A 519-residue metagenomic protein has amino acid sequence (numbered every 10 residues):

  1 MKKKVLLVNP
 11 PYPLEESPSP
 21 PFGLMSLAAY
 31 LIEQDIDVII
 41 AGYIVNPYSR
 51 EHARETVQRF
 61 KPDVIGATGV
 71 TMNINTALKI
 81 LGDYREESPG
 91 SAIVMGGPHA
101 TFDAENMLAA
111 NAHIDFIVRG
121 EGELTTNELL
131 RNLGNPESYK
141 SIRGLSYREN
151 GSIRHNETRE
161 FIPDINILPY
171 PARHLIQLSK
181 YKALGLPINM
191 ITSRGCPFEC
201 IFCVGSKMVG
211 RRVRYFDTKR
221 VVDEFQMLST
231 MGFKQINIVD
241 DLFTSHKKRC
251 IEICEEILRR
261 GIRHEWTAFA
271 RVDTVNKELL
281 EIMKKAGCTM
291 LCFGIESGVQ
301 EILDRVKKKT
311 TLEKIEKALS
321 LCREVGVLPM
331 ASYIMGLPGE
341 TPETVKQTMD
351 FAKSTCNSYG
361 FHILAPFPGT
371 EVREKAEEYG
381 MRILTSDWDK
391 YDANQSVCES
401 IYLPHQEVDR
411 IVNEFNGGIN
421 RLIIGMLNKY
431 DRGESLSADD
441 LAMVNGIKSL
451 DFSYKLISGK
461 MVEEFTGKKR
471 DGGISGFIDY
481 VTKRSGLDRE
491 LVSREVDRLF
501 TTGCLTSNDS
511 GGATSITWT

Functional and structural regions predicted by a protein language model:
K2-V8, E16, E33, R54-Q58 (+4 more regions): Radical SAM enzyme core and accessory elements
K4, L27-Q34, I39-F161, G369: Glycine-rich beta-alpha loop elements in corrinoid/cobalamin-binding modules across cobalamin-dependent enzymes
V5-L6, P11-P13, I142, R148-N189 (+1 more regions): N-terminal [4Fe-4S]-dependent radical SAM core
N9, I40-P47, T68, K207 (+2 more regions): Residue-level recognition of beta-strand->loop/alpha-helix junctions
Y12-F22, G69-I74: A short, glycine/small-residue-rich beta-strand->loop->alpha-helix junction that serves as a flexible
S19-S26, L491: Conserved alpha-helical elements of sugar-nucleotide-dependent glycosyltransferases
N106-L124, K285-M290, T348-F361: Structural recognition of alpha->loop->beta junctions
N166, Y170-M330, M335-L337, T341-K346 (+1 more regions): Radical SAM [4Fe-4S] cluster-binding motif and immediate context
